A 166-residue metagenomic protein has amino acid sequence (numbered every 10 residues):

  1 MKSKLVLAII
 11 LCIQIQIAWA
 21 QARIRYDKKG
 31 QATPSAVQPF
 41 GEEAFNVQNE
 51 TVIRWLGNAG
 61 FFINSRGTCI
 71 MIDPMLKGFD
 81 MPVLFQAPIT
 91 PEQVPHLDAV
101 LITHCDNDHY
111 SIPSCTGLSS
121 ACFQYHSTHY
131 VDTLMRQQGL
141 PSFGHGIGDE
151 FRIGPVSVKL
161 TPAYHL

Functional and structural regions predicted by a protein language model:
M1-A22: Bacterial Sec-dependent N-terminal signal peptides
L11-I15, R25-K28, A44, M71: Intrinsically disordered, low-complexity peptide-like regions
C12-Q14, W19, K29, A36 (+1 more regions): Intrinsically disordered, low-complexity regions enriched for glutamine and histidine
R23-N49, S127-L166: Metallo-beta-lactamase
S35-F45, L56, F62-C105, I112-G117: Pre-active-site segment of Zn-dependent metallo-hydrolases
T51, A59-F61, D149: Residue-level detector of beta-strand structural context in well-folded domains
V52-W55, C69-D73, S157-A163: Active-site-proximal beta-strand elements of phosphoester/diester hydrolases
P88-F151, P162-Y164: Active-site HxH/HxHxD metal-binding segment of metal-dependent hydrolases
